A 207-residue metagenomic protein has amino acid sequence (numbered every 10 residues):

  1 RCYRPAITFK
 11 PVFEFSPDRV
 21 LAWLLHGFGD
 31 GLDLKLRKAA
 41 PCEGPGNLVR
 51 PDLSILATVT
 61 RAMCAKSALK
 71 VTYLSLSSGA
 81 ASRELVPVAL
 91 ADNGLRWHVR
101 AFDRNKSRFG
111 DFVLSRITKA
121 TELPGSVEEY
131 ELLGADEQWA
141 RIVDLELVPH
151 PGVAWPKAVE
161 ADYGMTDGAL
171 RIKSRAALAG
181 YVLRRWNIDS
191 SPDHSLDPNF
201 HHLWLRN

Functional and structural regions predicted by a protein language model:
R1: Conserved glycine-centered beta->alpha loop in an early N-terminal alpha/beta scaffold
P5-L74, G180-R185, D189-R206: Bulky hydrophobic/aromatic content
R37-Y163: Core beta-strand-centered patch of the WYL/Sm-like small regulatory domain
Q138-N207: Polybasic (Lys/Arg-rich)
